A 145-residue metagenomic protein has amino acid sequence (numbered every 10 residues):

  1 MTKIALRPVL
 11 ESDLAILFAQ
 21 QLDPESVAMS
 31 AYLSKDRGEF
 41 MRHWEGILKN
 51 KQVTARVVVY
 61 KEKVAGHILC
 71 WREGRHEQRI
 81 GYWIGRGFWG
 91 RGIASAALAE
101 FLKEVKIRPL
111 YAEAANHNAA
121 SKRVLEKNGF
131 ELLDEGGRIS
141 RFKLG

Functional and structural regions predicted by a protein language model:
M1-M29, A55-G145: Acyl-donor (CoA/ACP) binding surface of acyl/acetyltransferases
E25-W44: Conserved GNAT-fold acetyl-CoA-binding loop/helix
W44-E45, K122: Short amphipathic alpha-helical segments and helix-helix/interface helices
G46-Q52: Short loop/turn motifs at secondary-structure junctions and domain boundaries
